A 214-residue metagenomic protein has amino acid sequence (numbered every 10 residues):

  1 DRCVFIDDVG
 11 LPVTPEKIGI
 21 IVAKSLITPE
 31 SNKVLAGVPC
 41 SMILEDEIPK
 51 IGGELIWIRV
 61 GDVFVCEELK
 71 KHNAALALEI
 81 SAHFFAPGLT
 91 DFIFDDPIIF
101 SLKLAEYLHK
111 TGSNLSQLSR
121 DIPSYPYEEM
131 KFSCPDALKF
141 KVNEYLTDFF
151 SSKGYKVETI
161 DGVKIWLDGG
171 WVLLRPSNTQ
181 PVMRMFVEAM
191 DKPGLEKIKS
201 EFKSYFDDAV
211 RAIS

Functional and structural regions predicted by a protein language model:
R2-G19, L44-E45: Short Gly/Thr/Asp-enriched flexible loops that form oxyanion-binding sites at enzyme active sites
I6, T28-S214: Phosphate-binding and adjacent anionic-ligand microenvironments
L11-P29, K33, R59-V60: Short, acidic/small-residue loops that bind anionic groups at enzyme active sites
